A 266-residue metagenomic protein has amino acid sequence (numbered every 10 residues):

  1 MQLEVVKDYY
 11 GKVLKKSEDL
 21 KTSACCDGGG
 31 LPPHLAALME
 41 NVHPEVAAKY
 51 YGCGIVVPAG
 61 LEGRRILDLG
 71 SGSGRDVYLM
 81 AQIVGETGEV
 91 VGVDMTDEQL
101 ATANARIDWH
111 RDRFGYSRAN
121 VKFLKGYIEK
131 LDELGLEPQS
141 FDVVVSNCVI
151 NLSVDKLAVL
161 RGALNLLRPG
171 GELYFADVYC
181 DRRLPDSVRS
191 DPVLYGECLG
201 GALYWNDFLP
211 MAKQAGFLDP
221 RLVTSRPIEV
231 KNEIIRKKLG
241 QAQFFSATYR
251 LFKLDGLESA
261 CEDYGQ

Functional and structural regions predicted by a protein language model:
M1-G29: N-terminal auxiliary segments of SAM/dcSAM-dependent transferases
D27-R65, L79, I83: Conserved alpha-helix/loop element of class I SAM-dependent methyltransferases that forms part of the SAM/SAH-binding
R65-L69, V77-L131: Class I SAM-dependent methyltransferase SAM/SAH-binding core
K130-V144: A short acidic, Gly/Pro-enriched loop at the edge of an enzyme's catalytic core that lines a small-molecule cofactor
D142-D155: A short SAM/SAH-binding and catalytic strip from SAM-dependent methyltransferases
L157-E172: A short glycine-rich, Lys/Arg-flanked "PGG" loop and its adjoining helix->strand segment in the class I
Y179-L199: Short, glycine-/aromatic-enriched active-site segment of Class I SAM-dependent methyltransferases
A215, R221-P227, N232-Q266: C-terminal lobe and adjacent flexible extensions of AdoMet/dcAdoMet transferase-like proteins
